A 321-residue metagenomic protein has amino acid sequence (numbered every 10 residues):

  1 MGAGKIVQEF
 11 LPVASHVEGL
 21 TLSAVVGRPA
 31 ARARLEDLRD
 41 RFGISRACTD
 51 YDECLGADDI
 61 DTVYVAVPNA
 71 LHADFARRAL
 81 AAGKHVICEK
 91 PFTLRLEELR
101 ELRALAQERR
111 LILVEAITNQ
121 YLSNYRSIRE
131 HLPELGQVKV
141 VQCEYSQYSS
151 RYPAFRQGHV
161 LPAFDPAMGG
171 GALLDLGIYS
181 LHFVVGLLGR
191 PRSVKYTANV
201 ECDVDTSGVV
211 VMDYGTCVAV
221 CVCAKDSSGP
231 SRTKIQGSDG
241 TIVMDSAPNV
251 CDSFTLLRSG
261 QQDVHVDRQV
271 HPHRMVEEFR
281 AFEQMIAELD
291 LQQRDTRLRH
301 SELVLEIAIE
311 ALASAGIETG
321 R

Functional and structural regions predicted by a protein language model:
M1-F42, G320-R321: N-terminal Rossmann-like dinucleotide-binding module
V7, C88, L113-E115, M244: Hydrophobic residues in well-ordered beta-strands that form the structural core
F42-R103: Beta-loop-alpha module in the N-terminal Rossmann-like domain of NAD(P)-dependent dehydrogenases, especially those
T62-Y64, A281-R321: C-terminal helix-rich "cap/oligomerization" subdomain common to oxidoreductases
E101-T118, Q137-V140: Rossmann-fold dehydrogenase core element
N119-V194: Predominantly a Rossmann-like dinucleotide-binding segment in NAD(P)-dependent oxidoreductases
S180-V250, F279-L289: Contiguous beta-strand/loop segments that form the cofactor/metal-binding neighborhood of enzyme cores
D267-R280, T296: Active-site loop of classical SDR/Rossmann-like NAD(P)-dependent oxidoreductases, centered on the catalytic Tyr-X3-Lys
